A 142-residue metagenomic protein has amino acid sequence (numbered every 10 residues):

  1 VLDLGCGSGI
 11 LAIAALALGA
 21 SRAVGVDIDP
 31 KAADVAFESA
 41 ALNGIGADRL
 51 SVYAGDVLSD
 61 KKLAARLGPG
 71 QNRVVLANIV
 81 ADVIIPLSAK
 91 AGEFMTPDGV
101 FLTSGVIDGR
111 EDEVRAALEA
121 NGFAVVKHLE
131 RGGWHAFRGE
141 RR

Functional and structural regions predicted by a protein language model:
V1-V57: Conserved SAM/SAH cofactor-binding pocket of Class I
D27-K31, I79, V106: Short beta->alpha hinge that forms the Motif I/post-I loop of the SAM-binding pocket
K31-V35, V83, R110: Conserved short alpha-helix immediately C-terminal to the canonical SAM/SAH-binding motif I of Rossmann-like
K62-V74: A short acidic, Gly/Pro-enriched loop at the edge of an enzyme's catalytic core that lines a small-molecule cofactor
R73-I85: A short SAM/SAH-binding and catalytic strip from SAM-dependent methyltransferases
I85-V100: A short glycine-rich, Lys/Arg-flanked "PGG" loop and its adjoining helix->strand segment in the class I
D98-E111: ADP-ribose/adenylate-binding Rossmann-like module
A124-V126, E130-R142: Core SAM-dependent methyltransferase catalytic element
